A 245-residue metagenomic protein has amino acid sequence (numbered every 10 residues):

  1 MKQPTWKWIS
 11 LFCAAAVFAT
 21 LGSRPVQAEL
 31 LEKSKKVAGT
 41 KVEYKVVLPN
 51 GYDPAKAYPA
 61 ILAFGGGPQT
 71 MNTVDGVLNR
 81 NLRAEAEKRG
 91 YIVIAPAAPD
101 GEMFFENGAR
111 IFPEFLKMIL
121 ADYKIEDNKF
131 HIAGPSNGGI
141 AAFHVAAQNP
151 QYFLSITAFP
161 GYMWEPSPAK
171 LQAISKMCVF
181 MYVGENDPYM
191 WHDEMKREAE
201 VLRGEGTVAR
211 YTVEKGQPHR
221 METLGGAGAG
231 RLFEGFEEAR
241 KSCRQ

Functional and structural regions predicted by a protein language model:
K2-F12, G22: Bacterial N-terminal signal peptides that target proteins for export
V17, L21-A60, N107, P135-N137 (+6 more regions): A domain-start/cap signature at the N-terminus of enzymes
K45, A60-F64, I92-A97, K129-G134 (+3 more regions): Structural recognition of the beta-strand scaffold that forms the well-ordered cores of secreted hydrolase catalytic
N50-A57, F104-N137, A142, P150: Gly/Ser-rich "nucleophile elbow"/oxyanion-hole loop immediately N-terminal to the catalytic nucleophile in hydrolases
Y52-M103: Short substrate-entry loop that stabilizes the transition state in hydrolases
N79-R80, E106-P113, H192-A199: Short, surface-exposed alpha-helical segments at coil->helix boundaries
H144-L154, W164: Conserved hydrolase catalytic core segment
S155, P160-F233, E237: The feature captures the conserved acid-bearing segment of alpha/beta-hydrolase catalytic domains
